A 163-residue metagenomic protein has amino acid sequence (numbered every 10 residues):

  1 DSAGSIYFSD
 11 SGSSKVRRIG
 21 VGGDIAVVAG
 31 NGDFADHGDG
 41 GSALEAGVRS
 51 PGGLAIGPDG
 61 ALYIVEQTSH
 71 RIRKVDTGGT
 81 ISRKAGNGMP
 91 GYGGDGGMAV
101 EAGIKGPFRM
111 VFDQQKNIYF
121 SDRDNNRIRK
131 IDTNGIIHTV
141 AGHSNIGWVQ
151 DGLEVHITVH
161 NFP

Functional and structural regions predicted by a protein language model:
D1-A3, I56-D59, F112-Q115: Residue-level detector of Asp-centered blade-edge/turn motifs that repeat once per structural unit in beta-propeller
D1-I6, F162-P163: Low-complexity/repetitive intrinsically disordered segments
S5-Y7, A61-I64, N117-F120: Conserved beta-propeller blade signature
S11, Q67, R123: Short loop/turn segments immediately following the C-termini of beta-strands
S14-R18, D24, H70-K74, T80 (+2 more regions): A short loop-to-beta-strand structural motif that recurs across blades of beta-propeller domains
D24-P51, T80-F108, I136-P163: Gly/Pro-rich loop segments of beta-rich domains
